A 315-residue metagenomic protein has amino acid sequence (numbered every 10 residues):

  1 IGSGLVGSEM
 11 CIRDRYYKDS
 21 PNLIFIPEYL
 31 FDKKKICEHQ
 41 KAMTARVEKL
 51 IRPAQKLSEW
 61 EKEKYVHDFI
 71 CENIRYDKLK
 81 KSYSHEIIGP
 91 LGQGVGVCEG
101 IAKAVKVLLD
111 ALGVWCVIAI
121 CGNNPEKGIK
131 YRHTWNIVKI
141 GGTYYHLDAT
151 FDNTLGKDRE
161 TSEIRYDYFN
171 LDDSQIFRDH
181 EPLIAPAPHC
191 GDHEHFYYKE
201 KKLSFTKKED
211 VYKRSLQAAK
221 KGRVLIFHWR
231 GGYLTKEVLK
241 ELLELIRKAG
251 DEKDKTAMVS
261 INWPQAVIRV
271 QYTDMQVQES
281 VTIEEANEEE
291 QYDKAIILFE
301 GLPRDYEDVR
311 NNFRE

Functional and structural regions predicted by a protein language model:
I1-G7, C11-I12: Single conserved hydrophobic/aromatic residue that forms the stacking wall/gate of nucleotide- or nucleobase-binding
R13-Q40: Short glycine/threonine-rich beta-strand-turn micro-motifs
F31-P90: Secondary-structure boundary elements
V66, I70, C98, L109: Conserved hydrophobic/aromatic pocket- or pore-lining residues that grip, position, or stack substrates in active sites
D77-S84, V95, C116-K127: Catalytic cysteine-centered active-site loop
S82-G92, G96, G100-V107: Conserved active-site-adjacent core of cysteine acyl-enzyme catalytic domains
G100-Q175: Hydrophobic/aromatic-rich core segments of domains that either
S162-N312: Low-complexity, Gly/Ser/Thr/Pro-rich intrinsically disordered linker/tail segments
